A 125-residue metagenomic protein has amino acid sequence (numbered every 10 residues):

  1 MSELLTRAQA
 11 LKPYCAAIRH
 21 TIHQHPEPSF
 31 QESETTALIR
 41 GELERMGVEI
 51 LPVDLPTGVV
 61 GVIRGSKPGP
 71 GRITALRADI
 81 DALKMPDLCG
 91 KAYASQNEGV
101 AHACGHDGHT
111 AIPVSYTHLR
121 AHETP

Functional and structural regions predicted by a protein language model:
S2-H102, A111: Acidic/His- and Gly-rich active-site-bordering loop/insert found across diverse amide/peptide-bond hydrolases
T110-Y116: DPxDG-like acidic metal-binding loop motif
H118-P125: Single conserved hydrophobic/aromatic residue that forms the stacking wall/gate of nucleotide- or nucleobase-binding
